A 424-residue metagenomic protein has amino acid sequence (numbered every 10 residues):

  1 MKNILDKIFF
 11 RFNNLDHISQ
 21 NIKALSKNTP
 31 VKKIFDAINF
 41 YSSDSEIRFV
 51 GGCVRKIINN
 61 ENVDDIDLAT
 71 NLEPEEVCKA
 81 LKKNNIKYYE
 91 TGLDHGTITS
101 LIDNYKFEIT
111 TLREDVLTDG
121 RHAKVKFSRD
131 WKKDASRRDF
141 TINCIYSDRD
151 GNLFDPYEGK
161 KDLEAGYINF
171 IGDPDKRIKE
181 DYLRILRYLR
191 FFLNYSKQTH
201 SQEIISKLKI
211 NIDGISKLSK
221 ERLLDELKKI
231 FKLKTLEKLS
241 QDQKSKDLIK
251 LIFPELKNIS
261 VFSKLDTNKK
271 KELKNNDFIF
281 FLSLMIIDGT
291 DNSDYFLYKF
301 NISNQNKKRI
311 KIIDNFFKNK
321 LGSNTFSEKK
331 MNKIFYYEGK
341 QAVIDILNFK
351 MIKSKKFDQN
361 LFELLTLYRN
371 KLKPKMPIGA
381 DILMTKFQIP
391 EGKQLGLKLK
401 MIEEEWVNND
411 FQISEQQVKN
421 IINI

Functional and structural regions predicted by a protein language model:
M1-I424: Catalytic cores of the polymerase beta-like nucleotidyltransferase superfamily and closely associated nucleotide
